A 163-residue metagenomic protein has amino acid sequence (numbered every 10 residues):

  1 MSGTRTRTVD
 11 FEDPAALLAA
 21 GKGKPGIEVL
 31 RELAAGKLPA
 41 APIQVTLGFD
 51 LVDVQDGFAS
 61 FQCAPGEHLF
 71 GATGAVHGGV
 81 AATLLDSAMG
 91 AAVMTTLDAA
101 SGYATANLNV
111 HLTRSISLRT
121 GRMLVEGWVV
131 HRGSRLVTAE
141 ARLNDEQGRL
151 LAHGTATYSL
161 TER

Functional and structural regions predicted by a protein language model:
M1-R163: Terminal targeting signals and extreme-terminal segments of soluble enzymes
